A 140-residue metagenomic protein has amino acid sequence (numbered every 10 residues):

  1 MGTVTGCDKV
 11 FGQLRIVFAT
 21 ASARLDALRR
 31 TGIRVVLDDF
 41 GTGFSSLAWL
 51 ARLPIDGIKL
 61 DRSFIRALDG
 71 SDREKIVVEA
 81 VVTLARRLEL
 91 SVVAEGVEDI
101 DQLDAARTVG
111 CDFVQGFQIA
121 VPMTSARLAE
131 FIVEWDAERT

Functional and structural regions predicted by a protein language model:
G2-A19, T31-T140: EAL-family c-di-GMP phosphodiesterase catalytic domain
